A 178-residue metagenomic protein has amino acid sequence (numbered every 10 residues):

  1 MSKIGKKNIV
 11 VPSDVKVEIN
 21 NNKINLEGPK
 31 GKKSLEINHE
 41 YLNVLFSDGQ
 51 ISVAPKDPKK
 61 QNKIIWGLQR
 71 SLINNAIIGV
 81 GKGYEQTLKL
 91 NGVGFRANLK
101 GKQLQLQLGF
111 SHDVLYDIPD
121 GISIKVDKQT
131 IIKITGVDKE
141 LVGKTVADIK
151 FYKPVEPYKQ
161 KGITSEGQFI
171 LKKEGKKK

Functional and structural regions predicted by a protein language model:
M1-K178: Ribosome-associated RNA-binding proteins
